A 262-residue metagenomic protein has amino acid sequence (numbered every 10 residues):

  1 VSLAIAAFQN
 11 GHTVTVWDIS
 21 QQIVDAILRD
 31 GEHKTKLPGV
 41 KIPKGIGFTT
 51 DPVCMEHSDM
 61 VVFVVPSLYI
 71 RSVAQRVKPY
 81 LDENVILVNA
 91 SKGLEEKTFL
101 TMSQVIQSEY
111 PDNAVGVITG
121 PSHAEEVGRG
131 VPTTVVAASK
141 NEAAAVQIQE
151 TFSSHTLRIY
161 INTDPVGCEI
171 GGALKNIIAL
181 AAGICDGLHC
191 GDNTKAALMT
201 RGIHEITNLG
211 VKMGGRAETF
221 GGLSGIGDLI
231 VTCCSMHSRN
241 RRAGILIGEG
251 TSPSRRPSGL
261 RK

Functional and structural regions predicted by a protein language model:
V1-V40, T49-T50, R76: NAD(P)+-binding Rossmann beta1-loop-alpha1 motif at the extreme N-terminus of oxidoreductases
V14, I46-F48, V115, I159 (+1 more regions): Generic structural signal for residues in well-ordered beta-strands
I19, K92, K140: Cofactor-binding loop segments of dinucleotide-utilizing enzymes, especially the Rossmann-like FAD- and NAD(P)+-binding
I42, F48, V53-P132, I148-E150: Rossmann-like NAD(P)(H) cofactor-binding subdomain of soluble oxidoreductases
E56-H57, L174, I226: Alpha-helix C-terminal capping/helix-to-coil transition sites in glycosyltransferase folds
V62, T194, L260-R261: N-terminal loops that bind phosphate or other acidic moieties and the adjacent beta-alpha structural core
Y69, Y80, V105-N113, P132-T219: Internal alpha-helical scaffold of NAD(P)-dependent oxidoreductase catalytic cores
A182-D186, V211-G221, G225-K262: NAD(P)-dependent Rossmann-like dehydrogenase/reductase catalytic/cofactor-binding core
